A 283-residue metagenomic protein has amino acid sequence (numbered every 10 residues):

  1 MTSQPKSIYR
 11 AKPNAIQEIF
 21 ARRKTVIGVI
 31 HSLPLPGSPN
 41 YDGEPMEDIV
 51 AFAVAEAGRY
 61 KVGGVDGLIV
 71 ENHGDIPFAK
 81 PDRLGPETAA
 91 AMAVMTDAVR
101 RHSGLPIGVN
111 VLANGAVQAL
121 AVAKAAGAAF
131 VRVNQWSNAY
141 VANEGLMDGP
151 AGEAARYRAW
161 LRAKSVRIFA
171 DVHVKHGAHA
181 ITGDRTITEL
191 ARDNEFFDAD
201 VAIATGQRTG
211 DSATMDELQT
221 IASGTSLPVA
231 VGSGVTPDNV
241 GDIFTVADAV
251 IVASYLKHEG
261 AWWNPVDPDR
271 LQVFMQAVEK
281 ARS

Functional and structural regions predicted by a protein language model:
M1-Q4, R156, T236-G241, V246-S283: Alpha/beta catalytic cores of nucleotide-metabolism and tRNA/nucleoside-modifying enzymes
T2-E44, A154-K164: N-terminal amphipathic alpha-helix/helix-capping segment at the start of soluble metabolic enzymes
R22-R23, G28, A79-V109, G149-A170 (+2 more regions): Alpha-helix-loop-beta-strand connector modules within alpha/beta enzyme cores
V26-I30, L68-V70, I107-V111, V131-V133 (+4 more regions): Hydrophobic faces of well-ordered beta-strands that scaffold small-molecule active sites in alpha/beta enzyme cores
H31-A55, I107-G115, A170-T188, V231 (+1 more regions): Active-site mouth loops of central-metabolism enzymes
L35, V117, A121-D198: Conserved anion-binding
G64-A91, N138-N143, A199-A213, E259-A261: Glycine-rich, proline-tolerant flexible connector loops at the mouths of alpha/beta enzymes
V109, N114-G127, L190, I221-V252: Catalytic cores of alpha/beta
